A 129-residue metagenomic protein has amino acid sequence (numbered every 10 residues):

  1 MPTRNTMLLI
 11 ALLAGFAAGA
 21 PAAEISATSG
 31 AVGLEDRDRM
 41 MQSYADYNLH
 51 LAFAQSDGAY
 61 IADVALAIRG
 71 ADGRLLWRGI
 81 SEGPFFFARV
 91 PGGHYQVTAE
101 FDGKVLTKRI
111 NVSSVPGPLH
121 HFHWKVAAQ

Functional and structural regions predicted by a protein language model:
M1-L8: Bacterial N-terminal signal peptides that target proteins for export
L9-I10, A20: Cleavable N-terminal signal peptides
G15-G19: N-terminal signal peptide c-region/cleavage motif recognized by signal peptidases
P21-V64, K104-Q129: Primarily secretory-pathway and cell-envelope proteins
A65-L76: Short amphipathic beta-strand segments in non-cytosolic proteins
G79-I80, R109: Short hydrophobic alpha-helix segments
G83-R89: Short, surface-exposed beta-strand/beta-hairpin micro-motifs centered on an aromatic residue
G93-A99: A short tyrosine-centered beta-strand micro-motif
